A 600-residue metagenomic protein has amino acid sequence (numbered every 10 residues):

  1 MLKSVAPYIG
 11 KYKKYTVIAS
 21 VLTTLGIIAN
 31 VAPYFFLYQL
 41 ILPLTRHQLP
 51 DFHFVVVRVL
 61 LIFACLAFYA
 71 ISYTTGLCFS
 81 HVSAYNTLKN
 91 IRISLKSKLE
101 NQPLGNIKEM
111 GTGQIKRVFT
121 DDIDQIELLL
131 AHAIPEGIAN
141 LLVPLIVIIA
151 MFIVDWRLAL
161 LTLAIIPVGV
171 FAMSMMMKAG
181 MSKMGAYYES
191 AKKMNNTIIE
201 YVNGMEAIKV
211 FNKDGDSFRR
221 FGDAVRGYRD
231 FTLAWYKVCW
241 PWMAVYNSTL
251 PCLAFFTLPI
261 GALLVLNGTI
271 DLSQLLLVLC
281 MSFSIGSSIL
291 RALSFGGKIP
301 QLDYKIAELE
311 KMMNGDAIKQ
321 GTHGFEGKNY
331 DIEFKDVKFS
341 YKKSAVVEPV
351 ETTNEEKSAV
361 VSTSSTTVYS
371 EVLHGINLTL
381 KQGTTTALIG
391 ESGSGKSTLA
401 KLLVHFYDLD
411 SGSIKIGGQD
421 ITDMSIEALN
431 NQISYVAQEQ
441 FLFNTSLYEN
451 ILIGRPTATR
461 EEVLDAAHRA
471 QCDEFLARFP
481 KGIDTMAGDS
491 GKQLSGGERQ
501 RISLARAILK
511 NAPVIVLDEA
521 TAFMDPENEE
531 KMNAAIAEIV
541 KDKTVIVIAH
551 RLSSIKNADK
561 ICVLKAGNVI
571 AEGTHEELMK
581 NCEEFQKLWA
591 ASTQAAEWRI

Functional and structural regions predicted by a protein language model:
M1-N30, P50-V57, G76-S80, A84 (+9 more regions): Membrane-integrated ABC transporters
G10-K14, L104-G105, D121-L130, I134 (+8 more regions): An intracellular "coupling" helix at the cytosolic face of ABC transporter transmembrane type-1 domains
K11, Y15-I28, Y69, P135-A186 (+3 more regions): Transmembrane helices of ABC transporter permease
T16-S72, I153-R157, L272: Transmembrane helix-loop-helix hairpins at lipid-water interfaces of multipass membrane proteins, especially the type-1
A29-Y38, C65-T112, K116, T120 (+9 more regions): Juxtamembrane helix-loop junctions of ABC transporter transmembrane domains
Y85, I93-R117, D121-I123, T197-R220 (+5 more regions): Short intracellular "coupling" helices and adjacent cytoplasmic loop segments at the cytosolic face of multi-pass
K213, S284-M312: Cytosolic ends of transmembrane helices, especially the final helix of ABC transmembrane type-1 domains
K328-I600: ABC-type nucleotide-binding domain
